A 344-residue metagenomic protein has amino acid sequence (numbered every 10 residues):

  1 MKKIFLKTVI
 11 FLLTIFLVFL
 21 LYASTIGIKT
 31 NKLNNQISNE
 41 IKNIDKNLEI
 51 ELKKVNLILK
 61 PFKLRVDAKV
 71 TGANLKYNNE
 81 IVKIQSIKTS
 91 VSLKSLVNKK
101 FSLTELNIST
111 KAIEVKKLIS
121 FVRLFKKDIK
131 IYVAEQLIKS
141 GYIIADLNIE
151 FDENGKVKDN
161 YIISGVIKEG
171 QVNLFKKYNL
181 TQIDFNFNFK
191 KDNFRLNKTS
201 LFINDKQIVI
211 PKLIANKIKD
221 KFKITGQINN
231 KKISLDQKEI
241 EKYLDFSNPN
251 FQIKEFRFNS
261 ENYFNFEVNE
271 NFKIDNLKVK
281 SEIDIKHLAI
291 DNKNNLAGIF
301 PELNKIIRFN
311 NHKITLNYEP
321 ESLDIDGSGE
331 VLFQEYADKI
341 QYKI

Functional and structural regions predicted by a protein language model:
M1-F16: N-terminal Sec-pathway targeting helices
F19-S120, A134-Y142, D146-N154, F194 (+1 more regions): Terminal hydrophobic membrane-targeting helix
T30-N31, P61-K63, N79, L174-N179 (+2 more regions): Solvent-exposed loop/turn segments connecting transmembrane beta-strands in outer-membrane beta-barrel proteins
I37, L106-K158, I162-N173, F187 (+4 more regions): Extended amphipathic, helix-rich lipid-handling scaffolds
I44, E49-E51, N179-T181, R195 (+3 more regions): Residues that act as N-cap/strand-start positions at coil-to-secondary-structure junctions
L52-K54, G72, S86, E105 (+9 more regions): Extracellular/lumenal ectodomain signal focusing on beta-strand-rich modules and carbohydrate-recognition contexts
Q85-L93, F185, F189, I344: A short, surface-exposed beta-strand/turn
